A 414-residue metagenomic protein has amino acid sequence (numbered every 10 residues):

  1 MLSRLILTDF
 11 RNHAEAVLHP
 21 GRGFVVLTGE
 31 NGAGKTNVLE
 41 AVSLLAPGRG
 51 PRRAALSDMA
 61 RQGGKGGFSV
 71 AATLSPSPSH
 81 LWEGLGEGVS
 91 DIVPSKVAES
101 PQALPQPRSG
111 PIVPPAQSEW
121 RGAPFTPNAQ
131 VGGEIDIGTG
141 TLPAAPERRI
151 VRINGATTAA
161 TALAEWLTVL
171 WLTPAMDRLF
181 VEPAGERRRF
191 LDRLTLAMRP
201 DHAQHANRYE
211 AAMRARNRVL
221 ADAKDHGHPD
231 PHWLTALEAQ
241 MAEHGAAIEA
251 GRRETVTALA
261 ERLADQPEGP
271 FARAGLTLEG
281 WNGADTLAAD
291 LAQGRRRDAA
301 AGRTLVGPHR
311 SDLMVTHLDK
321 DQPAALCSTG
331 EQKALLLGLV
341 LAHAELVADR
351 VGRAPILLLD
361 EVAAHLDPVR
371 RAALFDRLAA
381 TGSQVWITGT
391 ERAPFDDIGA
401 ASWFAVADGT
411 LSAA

Functional and structural regions predicted by a protein language model:
M1-E30, L44, G63, P76 (+7 more regions): Conserved NTPase motor "head" modules and their coupling/switch loops across ABC/AAA+ ATPases, GTPases, and GHKL ATPases
K35: Conserved lysine of the Walker
A46-W82, D91-R108, I112-E186, F190-H202 (+3 more regions): Nucleotide-state sensing region of NTPase/ATPase domains
V151, V315, A405: Short aromatic-centered micro-motifs
R178-H244, A250: Extended, highly charged alpha-helical segments
D360-V362: Walker B catalytic acidic pair
T388-T390: H-loop (His-switch) motif in ABC-type P-loop NTPases
